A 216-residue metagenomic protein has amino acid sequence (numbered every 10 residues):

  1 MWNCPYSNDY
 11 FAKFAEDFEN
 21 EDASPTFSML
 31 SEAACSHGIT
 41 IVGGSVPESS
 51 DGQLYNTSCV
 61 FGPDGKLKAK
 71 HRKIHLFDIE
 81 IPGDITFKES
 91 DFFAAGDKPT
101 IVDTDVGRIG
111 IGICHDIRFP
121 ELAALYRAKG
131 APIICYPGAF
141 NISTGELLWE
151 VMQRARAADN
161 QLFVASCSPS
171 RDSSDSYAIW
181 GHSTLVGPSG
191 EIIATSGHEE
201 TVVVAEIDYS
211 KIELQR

Functional and structural regions predicted by a protein language model:
M1-E16, P137: Short, conserved active-site loops that position catalytic residues or coordinate cofactors/metal ions across diverse
C4, N8, C59, K70-F77 (+2 more regions): Short beta->alpha transition motifs characteristic of CBS
E16, P63, K73, T104 (+3 more regions): Active-site donor-binding loop signature of nucleotide-sugar glycosyltransferases
E19-D22, E32, S49-K129, I142-M152: Active-site catalytic loop in hydrolytic enzyme cores
E19-V42, R108, C114-V203: CN hydrolase (nitrilase-like) catalytic-core segments centered on the catalytic cysteine and neighboring Lys/Glu
S45-V46: Recurrent small/Gly-Pro-centered beta-turn motifs in extracellular repeat architectures
K66-A69, E191-I193, E213: Short helix-loop capping/hinge motifs at secondary-structure junctions, enriched in acidic/polar residues
S210-R216: A conserved C-terminal secondary-structure "cap"
